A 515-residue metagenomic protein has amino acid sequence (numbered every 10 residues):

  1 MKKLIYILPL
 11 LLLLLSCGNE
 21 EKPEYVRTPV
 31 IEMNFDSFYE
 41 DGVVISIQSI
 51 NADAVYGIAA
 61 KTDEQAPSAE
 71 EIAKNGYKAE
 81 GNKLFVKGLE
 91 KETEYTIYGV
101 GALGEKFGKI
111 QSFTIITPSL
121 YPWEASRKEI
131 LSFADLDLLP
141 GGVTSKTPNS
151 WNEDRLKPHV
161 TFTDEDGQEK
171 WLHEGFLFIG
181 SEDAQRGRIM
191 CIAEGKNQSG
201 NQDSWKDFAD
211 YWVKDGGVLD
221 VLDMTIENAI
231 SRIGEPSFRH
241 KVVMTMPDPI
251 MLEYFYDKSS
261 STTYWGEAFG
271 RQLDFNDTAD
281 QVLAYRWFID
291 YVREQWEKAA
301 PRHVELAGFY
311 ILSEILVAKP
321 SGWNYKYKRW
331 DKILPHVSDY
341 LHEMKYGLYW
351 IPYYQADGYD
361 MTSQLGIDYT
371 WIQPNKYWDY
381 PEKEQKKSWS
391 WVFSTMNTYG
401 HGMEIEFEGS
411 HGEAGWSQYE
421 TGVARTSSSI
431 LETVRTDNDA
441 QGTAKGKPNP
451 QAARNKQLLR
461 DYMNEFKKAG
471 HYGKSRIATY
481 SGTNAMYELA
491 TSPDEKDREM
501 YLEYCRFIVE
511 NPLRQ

Functional and structural regions predicted by a protein language model:
M1-L4, L8, L12-F35, S112 (+1 more regions): Bacterial Sec-dependent N-terminal signal peptides
D41-I45: Structural beta-strand segments of beta-rich domains
G57-E90: Recognizes extended acidic, P/S/T-rich segments that occur within or adjacent to Ig-like beta-sandwich modules
T96-V100: Extracellular recognition modules
A102-K106: Short, solvent-exposed loop/turn segments at the edges of extracellular beta-sandwich modules
Y121-R286: N-terminal catalytic cores of secreted or lumenal carbohydrate-active enzymes
H240-M251, Q272-F288, A307-I311, V337-Y359: Aromatic-lined carbohydrate-recognition surfaces of secreted/lumenal glycan-active proteins
Q355, W371-E382, S388-Q515: Substrate-binding cleft of secreted/luminal carbohydrate-active enzymes
